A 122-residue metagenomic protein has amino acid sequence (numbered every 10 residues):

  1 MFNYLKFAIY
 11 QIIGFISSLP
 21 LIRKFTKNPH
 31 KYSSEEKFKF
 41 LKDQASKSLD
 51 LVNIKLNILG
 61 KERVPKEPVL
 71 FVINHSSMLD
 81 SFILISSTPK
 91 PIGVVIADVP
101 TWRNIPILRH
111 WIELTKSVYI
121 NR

Functional and structural regions predicted by a protein language model:
M1-V69, I83: Membrane-anchoring hydrophobic helices of lipid-metabolizing enzymes
P65-R122: Catalytic core of membrane glycerolipid acyltransferases/transacylases, capturing the structured, soluble-facing
